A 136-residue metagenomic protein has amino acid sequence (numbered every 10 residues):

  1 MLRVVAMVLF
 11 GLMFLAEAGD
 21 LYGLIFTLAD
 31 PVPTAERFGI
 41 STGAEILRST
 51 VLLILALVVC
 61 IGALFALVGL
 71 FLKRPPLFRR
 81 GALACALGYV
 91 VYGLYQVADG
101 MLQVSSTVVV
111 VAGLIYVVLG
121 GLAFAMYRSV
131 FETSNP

Functional and structural regions predicted by a protein language model:
M1-L9: N-terminal membrane topogenic signal
G11-L57: Hydrophobic transmembrane helix segments
M13-D20, A86-V97: Aromatic-anchored segments of alpha-helical transmembrane domains
R48-C60, V108-V117: Alpha-helical transmembrane segments of polytopic membrane proteins
G62-Y89: Loop-to-transmembrane helix junctions at the membrane interface
A82-V90, A112-G121: Hydrophobic alpha-helical segments of small multi-pass membrane proteins
V90-V111: Membrane-helix boundary connector in multi-pass membrane proteins
Y116-P136: Membrane-water interface at the C-terminal end of transmembrane alpha helices
